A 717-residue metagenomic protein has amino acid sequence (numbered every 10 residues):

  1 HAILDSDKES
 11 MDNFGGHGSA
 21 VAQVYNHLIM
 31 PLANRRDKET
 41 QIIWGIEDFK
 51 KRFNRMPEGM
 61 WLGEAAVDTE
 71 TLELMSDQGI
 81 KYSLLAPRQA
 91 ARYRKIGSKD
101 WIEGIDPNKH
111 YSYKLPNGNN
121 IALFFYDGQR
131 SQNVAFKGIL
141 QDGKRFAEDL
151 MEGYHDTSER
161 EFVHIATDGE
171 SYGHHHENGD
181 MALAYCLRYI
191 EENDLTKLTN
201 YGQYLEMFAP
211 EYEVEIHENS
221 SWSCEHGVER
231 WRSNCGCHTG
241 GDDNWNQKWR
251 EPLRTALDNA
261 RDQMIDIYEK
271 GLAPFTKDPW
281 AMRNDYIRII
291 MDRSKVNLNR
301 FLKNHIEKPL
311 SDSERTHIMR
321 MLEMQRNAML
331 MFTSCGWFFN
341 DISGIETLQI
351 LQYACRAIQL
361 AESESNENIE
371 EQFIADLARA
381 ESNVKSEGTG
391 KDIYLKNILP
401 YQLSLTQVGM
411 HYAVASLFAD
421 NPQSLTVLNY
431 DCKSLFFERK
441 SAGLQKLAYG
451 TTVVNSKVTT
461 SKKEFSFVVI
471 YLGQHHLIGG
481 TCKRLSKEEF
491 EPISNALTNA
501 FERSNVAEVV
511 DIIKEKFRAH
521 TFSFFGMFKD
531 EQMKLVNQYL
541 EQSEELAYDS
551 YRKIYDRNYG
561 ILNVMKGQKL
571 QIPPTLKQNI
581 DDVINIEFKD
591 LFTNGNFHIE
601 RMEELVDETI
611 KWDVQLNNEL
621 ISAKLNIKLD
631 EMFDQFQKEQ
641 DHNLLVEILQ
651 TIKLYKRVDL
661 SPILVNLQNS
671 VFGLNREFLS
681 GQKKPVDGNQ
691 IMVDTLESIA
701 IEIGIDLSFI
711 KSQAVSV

Functional and structural regions predicted by a protein language model:
H1-E58, A66-Q132, K144-R160, E177-L195: Catalytic alpha-helical scaffold of carbohydrate-active enzymes acting on polysaccharides/glycoconjugates
H27, P57-V67, D168-Y172, S343-L348: Conserved short loop/turn motifs at secondary-structure junctions
I46, E58-W61, F338, K577: Glycine-rich phosphate/pyrophosphate-binding loops and their adjacent beta-strand/loop elements at enzyme active sites
W101-S131, G138-L417, R439-G443, L447-G450 (+5 more regions): Active-site and substrate-binding clefts of carbohydrate-active enzymes
K463-V468, G479: Charge-dense, extended regions
Y548-Y559: Mature N-terminal, pre-catalytic/accessory segment of carbohydrate-active enzymes
Y559-V717: Extended alpha-helical scaffold segments
